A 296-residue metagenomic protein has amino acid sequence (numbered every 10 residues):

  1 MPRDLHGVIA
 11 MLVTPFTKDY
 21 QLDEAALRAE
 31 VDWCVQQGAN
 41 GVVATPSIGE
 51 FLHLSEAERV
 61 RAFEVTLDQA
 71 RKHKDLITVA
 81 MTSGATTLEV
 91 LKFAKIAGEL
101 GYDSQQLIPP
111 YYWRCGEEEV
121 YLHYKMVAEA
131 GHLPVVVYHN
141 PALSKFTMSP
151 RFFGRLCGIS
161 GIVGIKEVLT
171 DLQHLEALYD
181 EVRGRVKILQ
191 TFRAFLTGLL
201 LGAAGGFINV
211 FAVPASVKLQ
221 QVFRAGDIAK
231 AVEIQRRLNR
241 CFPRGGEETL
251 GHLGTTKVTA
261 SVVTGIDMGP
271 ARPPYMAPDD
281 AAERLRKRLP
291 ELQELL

Functional and structural regions predicted by a protein language model:
P2-K145: Active-site beta->alpha loop and helix N-cap motifs at the rims of alpha/beta catalytic domains
I9-V13, Q37, L199-A203, F211 (+1 more regions): C-terminal alpha-helical cap/extension of soluble enzyme domains
K18, E24, E56, P150 (+2 more regions): Alpha-helix N-capping/helix-start residues
L27, F63, V90, Y124 (+3 more regions): A general structural signal for well-ordered alpha-helical segments in protein cores
L54-A57, K92, E117-V120, M148-P150 (+4 more regions): Short secondary-structure transition/capping segments
H73-I77, P134, V163, R185 (+2 more regions): Secondary-structure boundary/capping positions in well-ordered alpha/beta enzyme cores
K74, G131, S160, V182 (+2 more regions): A broad structural signal for alpha-helix termini and local helix breaks/kinks
E129-A130, P141-T249: Catalytic alpha/beta core domains of metabolic enzymes, predominantly
